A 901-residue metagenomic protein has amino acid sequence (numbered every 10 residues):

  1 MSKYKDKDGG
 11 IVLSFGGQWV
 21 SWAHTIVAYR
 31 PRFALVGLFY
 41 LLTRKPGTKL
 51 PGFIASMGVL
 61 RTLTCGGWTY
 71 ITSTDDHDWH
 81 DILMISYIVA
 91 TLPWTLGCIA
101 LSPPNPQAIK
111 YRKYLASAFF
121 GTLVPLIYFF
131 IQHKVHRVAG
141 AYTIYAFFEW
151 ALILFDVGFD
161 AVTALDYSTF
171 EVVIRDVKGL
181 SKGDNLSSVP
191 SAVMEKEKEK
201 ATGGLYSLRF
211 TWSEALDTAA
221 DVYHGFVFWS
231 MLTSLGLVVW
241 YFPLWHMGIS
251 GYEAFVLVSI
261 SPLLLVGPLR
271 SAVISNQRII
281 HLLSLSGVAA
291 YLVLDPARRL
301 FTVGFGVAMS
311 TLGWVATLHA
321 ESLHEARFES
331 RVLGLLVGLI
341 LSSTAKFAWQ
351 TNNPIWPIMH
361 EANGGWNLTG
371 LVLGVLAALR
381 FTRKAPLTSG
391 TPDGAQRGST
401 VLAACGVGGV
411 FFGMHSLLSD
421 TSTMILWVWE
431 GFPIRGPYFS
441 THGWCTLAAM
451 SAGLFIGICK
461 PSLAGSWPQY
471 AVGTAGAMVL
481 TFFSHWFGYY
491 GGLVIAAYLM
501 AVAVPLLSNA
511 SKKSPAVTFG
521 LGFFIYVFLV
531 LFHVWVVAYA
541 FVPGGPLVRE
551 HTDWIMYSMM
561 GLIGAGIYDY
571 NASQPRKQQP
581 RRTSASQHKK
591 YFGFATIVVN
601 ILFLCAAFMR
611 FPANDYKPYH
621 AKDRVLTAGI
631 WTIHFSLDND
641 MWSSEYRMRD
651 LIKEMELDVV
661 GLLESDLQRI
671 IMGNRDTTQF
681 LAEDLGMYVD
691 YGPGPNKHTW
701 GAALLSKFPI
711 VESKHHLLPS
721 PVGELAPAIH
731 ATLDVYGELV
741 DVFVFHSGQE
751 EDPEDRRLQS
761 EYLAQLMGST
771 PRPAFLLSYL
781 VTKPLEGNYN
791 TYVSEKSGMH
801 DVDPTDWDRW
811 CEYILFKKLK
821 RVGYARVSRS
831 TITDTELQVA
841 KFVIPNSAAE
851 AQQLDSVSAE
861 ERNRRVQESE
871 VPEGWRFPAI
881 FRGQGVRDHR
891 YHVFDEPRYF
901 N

Functional and structural regions predicted by a protein language model:
M1-M84: Early transmembrane hairpin module of multi-pass membrane proteins
R32, V36, M57-I71, L83-G97 (+2 more regions): Membrane-embedded alpha-helical transmembrane segments of multi-pass integral membrane proteins
L42-P51, G66-S86, L101-Y111, F129-E149 (+2 more regions): Membrane-lumen (extracellular) interface motif
L123-S187, H533-V536, Y557-R581: C-terminal transmembrane-bundle signature of multipass membrane proteins, characterized by strong activation on
N185-E214, A219, H224-E253, R270 (+7 more regions): Metal-dependent phosphoester-hydrolase catalytic domains
P580-A585, F592, L602-D650: N-terminal signal-anchor transmembrane helix
F608-H620, D640, V659, S665-G748 (+2 more regions): Structured beta-strand-rich core segments of catalytic domains in phosphoester-bond hydrolases
V625-R649, D666-R669, H716-G723, G748-D755: Acidic/histidine-rich helix-loop elements that form or flank divalent-metal/phosphate-binding sites at the catalytic
